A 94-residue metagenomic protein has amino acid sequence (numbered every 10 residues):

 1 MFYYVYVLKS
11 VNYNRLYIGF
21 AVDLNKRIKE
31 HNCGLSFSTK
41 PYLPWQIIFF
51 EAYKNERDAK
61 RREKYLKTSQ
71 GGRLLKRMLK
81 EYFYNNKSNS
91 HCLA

Functional and structural regions predicted by a protein language model:
M1-L43, I47-F50, D58-T68, G72 (+1 more regions): GIY-YIG nuclease catalytic motif and its immediate N-terminal context
